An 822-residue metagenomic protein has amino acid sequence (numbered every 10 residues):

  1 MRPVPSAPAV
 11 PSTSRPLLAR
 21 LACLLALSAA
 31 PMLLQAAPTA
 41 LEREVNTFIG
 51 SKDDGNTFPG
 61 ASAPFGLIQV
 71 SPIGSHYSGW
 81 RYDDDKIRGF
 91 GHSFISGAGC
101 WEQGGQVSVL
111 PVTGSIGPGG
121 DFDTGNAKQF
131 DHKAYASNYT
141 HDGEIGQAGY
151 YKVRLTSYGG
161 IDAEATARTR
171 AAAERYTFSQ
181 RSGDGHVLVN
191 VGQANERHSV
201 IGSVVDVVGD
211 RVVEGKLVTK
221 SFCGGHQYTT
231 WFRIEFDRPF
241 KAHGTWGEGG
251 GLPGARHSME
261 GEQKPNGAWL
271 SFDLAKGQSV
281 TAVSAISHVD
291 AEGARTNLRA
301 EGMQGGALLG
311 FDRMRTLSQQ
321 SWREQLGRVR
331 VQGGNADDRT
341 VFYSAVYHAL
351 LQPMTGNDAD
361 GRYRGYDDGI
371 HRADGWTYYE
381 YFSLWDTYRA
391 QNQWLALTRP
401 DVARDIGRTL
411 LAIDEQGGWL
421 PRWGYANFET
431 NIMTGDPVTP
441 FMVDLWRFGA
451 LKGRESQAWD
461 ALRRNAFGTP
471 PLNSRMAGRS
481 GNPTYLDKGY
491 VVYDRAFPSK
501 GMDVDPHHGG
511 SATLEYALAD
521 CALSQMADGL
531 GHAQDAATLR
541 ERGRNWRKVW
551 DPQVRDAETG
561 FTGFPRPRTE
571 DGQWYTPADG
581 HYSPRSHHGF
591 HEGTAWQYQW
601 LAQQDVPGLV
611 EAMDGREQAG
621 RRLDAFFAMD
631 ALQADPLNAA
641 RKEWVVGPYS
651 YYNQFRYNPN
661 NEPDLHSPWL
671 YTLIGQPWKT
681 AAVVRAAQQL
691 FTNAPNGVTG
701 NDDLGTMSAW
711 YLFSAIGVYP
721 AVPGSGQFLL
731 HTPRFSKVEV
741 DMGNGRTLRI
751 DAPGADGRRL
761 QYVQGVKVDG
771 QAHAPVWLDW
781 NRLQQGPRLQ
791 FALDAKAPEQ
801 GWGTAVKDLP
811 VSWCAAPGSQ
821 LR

Functional and structural regions predicted by a protein language model:
M1-L17: N-terminal secretory signal peptides that target proteins for export/translocation
R20-P31: Bacterial N-terminal signal peptides
A36-N392, A396-P440, W446-L514, C521 (+11 more regions): Accessory carbohydrate-recognition regions in carbohydrate-active enzymes
